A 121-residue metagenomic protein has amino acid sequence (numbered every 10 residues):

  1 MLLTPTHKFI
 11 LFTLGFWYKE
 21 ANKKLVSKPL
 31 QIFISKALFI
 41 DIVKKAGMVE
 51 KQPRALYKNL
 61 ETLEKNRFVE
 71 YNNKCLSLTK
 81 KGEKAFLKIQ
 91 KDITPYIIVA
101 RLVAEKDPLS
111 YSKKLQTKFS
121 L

Functional and structural regions predicted by a protein language model:
M1-I34: Short alpha-helical segments that sit at the start of domains
L2-T6, Q31-I32, A55, L109-L115: Clustered cysteine/histidine zinc-coordinating segments, centered on FYVE zinc fingers that bind PI3P and target
P29-P53: Short helix-coil junctions and helix-kink-helix linkers
M48-K65: Short amphipathic alpha-helical interaction segments
E64-K74: A short, conserved structural fragment
C75-K80: Minor-groove-contacting beta-hairpin "wing" of winged helix-turn-helix DNA-binding domains
E83-K113: Short, amphipathic alpha-helical interaction segments positioned at domain boundaries
L115-L121: Domain-edge interaction signal
